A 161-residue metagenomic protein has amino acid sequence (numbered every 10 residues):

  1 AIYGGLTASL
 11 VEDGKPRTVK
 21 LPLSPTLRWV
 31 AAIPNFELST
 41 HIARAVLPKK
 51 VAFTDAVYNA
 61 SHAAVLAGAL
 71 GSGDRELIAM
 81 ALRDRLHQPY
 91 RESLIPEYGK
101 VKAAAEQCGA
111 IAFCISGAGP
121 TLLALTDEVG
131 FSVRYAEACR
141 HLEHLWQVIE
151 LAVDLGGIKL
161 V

Functional and structural regions predicted by a protein language model:
A1, A31, C114: Conserved beta-strand segments that form the floor/walls of ligand-binding pockets within enzyme and binding domains
A1-L21: Gly/Ser-rich oxyanion-binding loop with an adjacent helix/lid that shapes the negatively charged ligand pocket
I2-G5, P25-R28, A118-G119, D154: A generic structural signal for well-ordered coil/turn residues at beta-strand boundaries that shape enzyme active-site
L6-A8, W29-A31, L123: Conserved hydrophobic/aromatic beta-strand scaffold that supports enzyme active sites
V11, P34, A124-E128: Short beta-strand-to-loop capping motifs
E12, A43, L160-V161: Short acidic, glycine/serine/threonine-rich loops at helix termini
L21-I111: Acyltransferase
L70-V161: Glycine-rich, charge-dense phosphate/pyrophosphate-binding loop(s) and the adjacent flexible "lid"/catalytic subdomain
